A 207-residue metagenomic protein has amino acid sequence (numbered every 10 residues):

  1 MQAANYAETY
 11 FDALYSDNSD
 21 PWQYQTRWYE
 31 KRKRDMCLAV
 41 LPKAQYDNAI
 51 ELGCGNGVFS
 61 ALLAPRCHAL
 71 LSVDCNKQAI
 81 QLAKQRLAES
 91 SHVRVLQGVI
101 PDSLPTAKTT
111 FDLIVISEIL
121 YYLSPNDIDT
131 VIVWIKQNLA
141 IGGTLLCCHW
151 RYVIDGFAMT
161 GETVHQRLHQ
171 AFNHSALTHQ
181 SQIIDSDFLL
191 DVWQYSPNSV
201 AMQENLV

Functional and structural regions predicted by a protein language model:
M1-A44, N48-L52, N56-A107, L123-Q137 (+1 more regions): Class I (Rossmann-like) S-adenosyl-L-methionine-dependent methyltransferase catalytic domain, capturing the SAM-binding
V115: A conserved beta-strand element that flanks and buttresses the S-adenosyl-L-methionine
I119: Hydrophobic adenine-recognition pocket in adenosine-nucleotide-binding enzymes
